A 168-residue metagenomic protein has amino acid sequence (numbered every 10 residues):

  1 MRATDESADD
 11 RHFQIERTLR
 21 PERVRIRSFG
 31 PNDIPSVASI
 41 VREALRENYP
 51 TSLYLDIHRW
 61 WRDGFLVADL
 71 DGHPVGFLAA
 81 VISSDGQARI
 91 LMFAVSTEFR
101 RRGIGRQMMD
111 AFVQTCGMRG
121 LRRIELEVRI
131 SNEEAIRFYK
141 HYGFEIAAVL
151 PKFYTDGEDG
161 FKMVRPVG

Functional and structural regions predicted by a protein language model:
M1-A8: N-terminal acidic, proline/glycine-rich, low-complexity intrinsically disordered segments
D10-F13, E125-E127, K140, E145-K162: Conserved catalytic-core motifs of GNAT/GCN5-like acyltransferases
H12, E16-R100, M109-R119, K152 (+1 more regions): Acetyl-CoA-dependent GNAT
V67, R89, A94, G103 (+3 more regions): Conserved beta-strand segments that form the floor/walls of ligand-binding pockets within enzyme and binding domains
R101-T115, E133, R137-H141: Conserved acetyl-CoA-binding loop-helix of GNAT-fold acetyltransferases
